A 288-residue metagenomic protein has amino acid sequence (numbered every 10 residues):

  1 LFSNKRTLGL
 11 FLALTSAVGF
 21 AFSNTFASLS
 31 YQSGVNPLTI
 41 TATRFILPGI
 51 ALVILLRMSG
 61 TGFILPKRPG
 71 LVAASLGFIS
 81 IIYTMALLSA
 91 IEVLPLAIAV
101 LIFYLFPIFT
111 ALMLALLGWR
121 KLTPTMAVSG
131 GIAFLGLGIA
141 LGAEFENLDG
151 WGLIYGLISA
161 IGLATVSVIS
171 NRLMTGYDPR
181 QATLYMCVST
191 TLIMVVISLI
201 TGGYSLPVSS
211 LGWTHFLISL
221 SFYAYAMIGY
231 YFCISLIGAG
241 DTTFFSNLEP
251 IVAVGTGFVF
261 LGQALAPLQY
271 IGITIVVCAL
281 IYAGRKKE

Functional and structural regions predicted by a protein language model:
L1-T39, T43, F78, I82 (+2 more regions): Glycine-/small-residue-enriched transmembrane alpha-helix faces in small-molecule transporters and effluxers
L1-V18, G49-S75, L88, L116-A127 (+6 more regions): Membrane-interface interhelical linkers
F11, T43, A99-L105, I169-L192 (+1 more regions): Helix-helix packing/entry segments at the starts of transmembrane helices
V18-G34, L47, M85-L94, I102 (+3 more regions): Juxtamembrane C-cap of transmembrane helices in multi-pass membrane transport proteins
S30, I40, R44, A90 (+9 more regions): Hydrophobic/aromatic residues within transmembrane alpha-helices of multi-pass small-molecule transporters
Q32-I82, F109-M113, G162-I169, L184-G202 (+2 more regions): Transmembrane alpha-helices of multi-pass small-molecule transport proteins
T39-I50, I79, L87-W119, S159 (+1 more regions): Specific alpha-helical transmembrane segments that line the substrate/conduction pathway and gating interfaces
L52, S80, M113, L122-G142 (+4 more regions): Hydrophobic transmembrane alpha-helices of multi-pass small-molecule transport proteins
